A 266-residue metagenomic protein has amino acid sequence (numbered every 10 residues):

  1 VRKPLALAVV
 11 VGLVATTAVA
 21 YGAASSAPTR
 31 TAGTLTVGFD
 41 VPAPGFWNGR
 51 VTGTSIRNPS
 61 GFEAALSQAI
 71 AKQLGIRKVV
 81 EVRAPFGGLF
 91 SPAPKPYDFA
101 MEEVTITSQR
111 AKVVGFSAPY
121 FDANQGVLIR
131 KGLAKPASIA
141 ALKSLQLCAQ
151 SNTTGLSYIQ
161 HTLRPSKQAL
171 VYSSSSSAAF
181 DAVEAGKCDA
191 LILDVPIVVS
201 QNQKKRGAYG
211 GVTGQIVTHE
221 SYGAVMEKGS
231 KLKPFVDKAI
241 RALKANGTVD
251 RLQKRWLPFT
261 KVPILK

Functional and structural regions predicted by a protein language model:
G22-A24, R77, T154-V171, G210-G211 (+1 more regions): Ligand-binding clefts/hinges and TM-proximal coupling segments of bilobed small-molecule sensing domains
A27-E103: Extracytoplasmic small-molecule ligand-binding "clamshell" domains of the periplasmic binding protein/Venus flytrap
V41, F121-I129, V195, V199 (+2 more regions): Periplasmic-binding protein-like
N48-S55, S67-R77, G155-S174, N202-R206: Ligand-binding cleft/hinge of the Venus flytrap
A64-Q73, L133, S144-Q146, S151-T154 (+1 more regions): Extended ligand-binding regions for polar small-molecule ligands
Q68, V79-A141: Acidic, polar ligand-binding/catalytic clefts
V79-S91, A134-K135, L170-A185, E220: Short helix-initiation/N-cap motifs at beta->coil->alpha
G88-S91, V104-V113, Q160-H161, E184-A185 (+1 more regions): A ligand-binding cleft/hinge motif common to bilobed small-molecule-binding domains
